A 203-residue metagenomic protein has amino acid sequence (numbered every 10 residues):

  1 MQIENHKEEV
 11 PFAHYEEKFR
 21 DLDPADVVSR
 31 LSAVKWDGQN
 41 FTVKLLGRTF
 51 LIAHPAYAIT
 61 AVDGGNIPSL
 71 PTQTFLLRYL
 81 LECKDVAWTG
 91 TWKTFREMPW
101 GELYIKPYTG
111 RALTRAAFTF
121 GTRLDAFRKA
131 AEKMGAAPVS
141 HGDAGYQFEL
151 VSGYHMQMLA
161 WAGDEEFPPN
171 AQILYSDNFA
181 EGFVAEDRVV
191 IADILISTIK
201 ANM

Functional and structural regions predicted by a protein language model:
M1-K18, G38, A56, G65 (+5 more regions): Charge-rich alpha-helical segments
M1-Q39, P71-T72, L80-M134: Short Lys/Arg-enriched alpha/beta "domain-start" segment
V27-P55, A137-A162: Amphipathic, interaction-prone secondary-structure segments
R48-T74, W161-E186: Intrinsically disordered, low-complexity regulatory segments enriched in Ser/Thr/Pro and charged residues
F50, Y104-A112, A116, S140-G142 (+2 more regions): Domain-length accessory/inserted modules outside core catalytic folds
V62, N66, A117, A144 (+1 more regions): Short, charged/polar micro-motifs that form catalytic or ligand-binding hotspots
I67-T89, L174-M203: Ampiphathic alpha-helical segments that act as solvent-exposed interaction surfaces
G121-E181: Conserved binding-pocket/active-site segment within a compact domain
